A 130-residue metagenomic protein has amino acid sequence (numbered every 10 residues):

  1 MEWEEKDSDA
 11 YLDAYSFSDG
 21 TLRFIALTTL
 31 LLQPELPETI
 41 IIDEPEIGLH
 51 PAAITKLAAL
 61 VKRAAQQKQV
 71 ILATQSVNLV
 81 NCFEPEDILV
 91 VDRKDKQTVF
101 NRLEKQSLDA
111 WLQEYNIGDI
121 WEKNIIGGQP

Functional and structural regions predicted by a protein language model:
M1-L32, P45-A52: Conserved ABC ATPase signature
Q33-E38: Short basic/glycine-enriched coil/helix segment immediately N-terminal to the Walker B
I40-E44: Catalytic Walker B motif of ABC-type/P-loop ATPase nucleotide-binding domains
T55-P130: C-terminal lobe/lid and adjacent interdomain/linker elements of RecA-like ASCE P-loop ATPase modules
